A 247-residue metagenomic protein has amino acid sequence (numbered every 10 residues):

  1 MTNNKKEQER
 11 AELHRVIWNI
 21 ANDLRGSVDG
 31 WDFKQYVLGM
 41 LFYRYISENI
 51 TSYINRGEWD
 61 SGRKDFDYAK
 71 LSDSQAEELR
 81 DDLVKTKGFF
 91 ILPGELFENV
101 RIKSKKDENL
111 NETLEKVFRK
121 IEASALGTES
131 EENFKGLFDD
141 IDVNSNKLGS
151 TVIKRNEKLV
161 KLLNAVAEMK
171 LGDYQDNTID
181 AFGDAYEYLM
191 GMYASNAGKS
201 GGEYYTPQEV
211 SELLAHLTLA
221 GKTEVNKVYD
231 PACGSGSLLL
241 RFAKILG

Functional and structural regions predicted by a protein language model:
M1-T223: Non-catalytic, mostly N-terminal accessory regions of nucleic-acid modification and defense proteins
L189, Y193, C233, L246: Short, small-residue-rich loop/turn micro-motifs
E224-A232: Conserved class I S-adenosyl-L-methionine
S235-G247: Conserved SAM-binding loop of SAM-dependent methyltransferases across substrates and taxa, primarily the Class I
